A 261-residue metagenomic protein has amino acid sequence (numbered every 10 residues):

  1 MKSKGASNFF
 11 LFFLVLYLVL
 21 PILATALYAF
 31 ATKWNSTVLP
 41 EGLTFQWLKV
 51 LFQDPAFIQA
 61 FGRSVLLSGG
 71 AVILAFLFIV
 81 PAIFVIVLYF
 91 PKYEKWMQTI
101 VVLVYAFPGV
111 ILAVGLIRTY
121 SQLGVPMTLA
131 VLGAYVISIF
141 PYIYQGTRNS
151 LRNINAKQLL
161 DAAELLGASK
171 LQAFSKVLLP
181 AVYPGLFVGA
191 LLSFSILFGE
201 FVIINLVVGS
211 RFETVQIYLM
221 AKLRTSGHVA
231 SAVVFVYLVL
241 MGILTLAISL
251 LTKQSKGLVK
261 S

Functional and structural regions predicted by a protein language model:
M1-F10, Y17-L20, A31, R148-L159 (+2 more regions): C-terminal transmembrane helix and the adjacent membrane-cytosol boundary/short C-terminal tail of inner/organellar
K2, G69-V101, V114-R118, S150 (+2 more regions): Transmembrane-helix boundary motif in ABC transporter permease subunits
K4, L48-A56, F198-L250, Q254-K256: Interhelical loop and adjacent transmembrane-helix boundary motif in polytopic membrane transport permeases
F10, V15-I22, Y144-T147, L171-G199: Transmembrane alpha-helices
L20-P55, N205-G209, S261: Short membrane-interfacial helix/loop motifs at transmembrane-helix boundaries
P21-K33, R63, F90, A113-P126 (+6 more regions): A structural signal for multi-pass alpha-helical bundles of membrane permease subunits that mediate small-molecule
S36, F45, Y93, V110-I137 (+3 more regions): Membrane-interfacial helix termini and adjacent extracytoplasmic/periplasmic loops of multi-pass transporters
T128-E164, Q172-L178, V188-A190: Membrane-cytosol interface at the C-terminal ends of specific transmembrane alpha-helices in multi-pass membrane
